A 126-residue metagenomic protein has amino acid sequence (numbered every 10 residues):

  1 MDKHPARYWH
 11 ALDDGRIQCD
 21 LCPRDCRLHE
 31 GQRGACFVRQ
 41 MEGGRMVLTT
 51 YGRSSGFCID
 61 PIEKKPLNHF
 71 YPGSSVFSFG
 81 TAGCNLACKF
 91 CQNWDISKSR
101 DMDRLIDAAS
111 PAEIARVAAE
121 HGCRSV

Functional and structural regions predicted by a protein language model:
M1-S74: Flexible, acidic/Gly-rich N-terminal and inter-domain linker regions that tether and position cofactor-handling modules
M41-V126: Conserved Radical SAM active-site core
